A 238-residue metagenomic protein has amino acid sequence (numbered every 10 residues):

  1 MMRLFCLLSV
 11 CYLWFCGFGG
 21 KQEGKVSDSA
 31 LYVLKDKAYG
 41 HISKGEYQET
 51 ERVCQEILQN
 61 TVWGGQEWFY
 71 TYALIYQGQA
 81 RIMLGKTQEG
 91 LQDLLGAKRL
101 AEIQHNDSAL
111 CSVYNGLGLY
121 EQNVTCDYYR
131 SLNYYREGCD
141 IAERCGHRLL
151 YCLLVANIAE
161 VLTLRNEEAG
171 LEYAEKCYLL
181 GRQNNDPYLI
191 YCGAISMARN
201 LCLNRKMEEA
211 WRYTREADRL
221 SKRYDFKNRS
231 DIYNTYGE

Functional and structural regions predicted by a protein language model:
L4-Y12: Sec-dependent N-terminal signal peptides
C16-E238: A "functional boundary" signal
